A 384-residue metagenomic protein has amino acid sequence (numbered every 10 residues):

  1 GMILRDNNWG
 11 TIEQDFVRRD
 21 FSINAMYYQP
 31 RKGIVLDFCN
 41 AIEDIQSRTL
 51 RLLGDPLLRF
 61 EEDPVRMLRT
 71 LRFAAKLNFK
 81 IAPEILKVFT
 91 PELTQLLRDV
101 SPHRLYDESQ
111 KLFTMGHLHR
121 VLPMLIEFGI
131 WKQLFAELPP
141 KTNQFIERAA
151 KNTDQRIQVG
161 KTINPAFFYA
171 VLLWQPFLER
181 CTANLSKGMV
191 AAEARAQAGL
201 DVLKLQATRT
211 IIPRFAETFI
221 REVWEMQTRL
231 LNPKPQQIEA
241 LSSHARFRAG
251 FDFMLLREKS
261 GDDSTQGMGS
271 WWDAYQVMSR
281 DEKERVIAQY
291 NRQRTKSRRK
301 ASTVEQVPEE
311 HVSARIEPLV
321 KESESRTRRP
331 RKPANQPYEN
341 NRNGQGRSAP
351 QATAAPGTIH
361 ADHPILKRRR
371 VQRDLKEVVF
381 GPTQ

Functional and structural regions predicted by a protein language model:
G1-Q384: Catalytic cores of the polymerase beta-like nucleotidyltransferase superfamily and closely associated nucleotide
